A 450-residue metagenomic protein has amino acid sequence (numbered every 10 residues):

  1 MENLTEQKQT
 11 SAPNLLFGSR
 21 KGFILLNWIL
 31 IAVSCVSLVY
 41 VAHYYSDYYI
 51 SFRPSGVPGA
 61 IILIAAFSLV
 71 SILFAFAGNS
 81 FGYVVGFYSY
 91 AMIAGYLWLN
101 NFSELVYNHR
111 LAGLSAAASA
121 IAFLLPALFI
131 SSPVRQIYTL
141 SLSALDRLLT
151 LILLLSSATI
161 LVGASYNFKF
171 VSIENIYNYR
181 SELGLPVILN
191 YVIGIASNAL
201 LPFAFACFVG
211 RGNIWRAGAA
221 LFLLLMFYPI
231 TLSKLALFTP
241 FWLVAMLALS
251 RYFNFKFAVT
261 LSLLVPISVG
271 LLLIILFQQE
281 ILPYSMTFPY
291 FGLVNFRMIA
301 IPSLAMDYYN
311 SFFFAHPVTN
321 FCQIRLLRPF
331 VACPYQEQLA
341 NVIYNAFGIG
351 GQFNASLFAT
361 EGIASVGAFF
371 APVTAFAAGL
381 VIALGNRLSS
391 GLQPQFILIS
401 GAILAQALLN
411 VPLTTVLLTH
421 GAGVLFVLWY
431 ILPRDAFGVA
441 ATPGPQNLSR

Functional and structural regions predicted by a protein language model:
M1-G210, I214, N254-F257, V373-T374 (+1 more regions): Membrane-anchoring hydrophobic segments
Q7, R211-T287, V381: Hydrophobic alpha-helical segments of polytopic membrane proteins
P13-L16, V39-R53, I176-L183, V269-A383: Small-residue-enriched transmembrane helix-hairpin modules in multi-pass membrane proteins
S34, S197, L201, L223 (+7 more regions): Hydrophobic faces of alpha-helical transmembrane segments in multi-pass integral membrane proteins
N100-L111, F222-L247, A368-F370, P412-H420: Helix-loop-helix junctions and helix-breaking kinks within/between transmembrane helices of multi-pass membrane
I188-N190, L237, I301-A305: Cytosolic juxtamembrane regulatory segments of multi-pass membrane proteins
A217-A219, G351, P394: Hydrophobic alpha-helical segments with strong N-terminal bias
